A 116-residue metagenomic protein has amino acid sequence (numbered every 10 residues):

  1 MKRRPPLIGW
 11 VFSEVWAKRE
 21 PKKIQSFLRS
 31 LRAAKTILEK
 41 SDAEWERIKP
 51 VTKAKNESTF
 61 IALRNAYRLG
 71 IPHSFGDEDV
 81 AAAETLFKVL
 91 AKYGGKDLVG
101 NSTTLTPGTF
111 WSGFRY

Functional and structural regions predicted by a protein language model:
M1-P6, S102: Short beta-strand->loop
P5-K22: A bilobed periplasmic-binding-protein/Venus flytrap-type ligand-binding module shared by bacterial periplasmic
A17-K96: Secondary-structure end/capping motifs
E84-Y116: Conserved C-terminal helix/tail region of periplasmic/extracytoplasmic solute-binding proteins
